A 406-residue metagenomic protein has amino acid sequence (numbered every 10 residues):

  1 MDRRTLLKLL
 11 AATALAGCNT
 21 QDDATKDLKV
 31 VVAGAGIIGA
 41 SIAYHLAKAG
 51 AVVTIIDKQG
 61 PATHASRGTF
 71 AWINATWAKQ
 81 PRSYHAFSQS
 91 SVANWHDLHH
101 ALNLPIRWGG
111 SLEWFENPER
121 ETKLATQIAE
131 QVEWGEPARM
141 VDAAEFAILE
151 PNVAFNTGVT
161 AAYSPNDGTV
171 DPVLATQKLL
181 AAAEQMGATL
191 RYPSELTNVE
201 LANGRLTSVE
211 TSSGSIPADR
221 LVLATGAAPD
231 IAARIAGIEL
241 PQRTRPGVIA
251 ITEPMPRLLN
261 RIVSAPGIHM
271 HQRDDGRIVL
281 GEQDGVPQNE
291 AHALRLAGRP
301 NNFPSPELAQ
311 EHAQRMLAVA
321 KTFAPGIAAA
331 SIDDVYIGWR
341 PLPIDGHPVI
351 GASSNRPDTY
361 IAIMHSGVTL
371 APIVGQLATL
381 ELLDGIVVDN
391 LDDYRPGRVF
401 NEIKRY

Functional and structural regions predicted by a protein language model:
D2-Q21: N-terminal export signals
V30-T54: N-terminal Rossmann-like FAD-binding beta1-loop-alpha1 element of flavoenzymes
K48-S66: Glycine-rich FAD pyrophosphate-binding loop
A71-L149, G267-H269, R277, P300 (+2 more regions): Dinucleotide-binding Rossmann-like beta1-alpha1 core, especially the glycine-rich loop that anchors the ADP
A93, L104-I106, E116-M186, R191-Y192 (+1 more regions): Flavin (FAD/FMN) cofactor-binding and adjacent substrate-gating region of FAD-dependent oxidoreductase domains
D219-N260: Central helical "cap/lid" subdomain
P256-R356: Active-site lid/adjacent beta-loop-alpha segment flanking the redox-cofactor pocket in flavoenzymes
K321-Y406: C-terminal catalytic lobe of FAD-dependent flavoproteins
